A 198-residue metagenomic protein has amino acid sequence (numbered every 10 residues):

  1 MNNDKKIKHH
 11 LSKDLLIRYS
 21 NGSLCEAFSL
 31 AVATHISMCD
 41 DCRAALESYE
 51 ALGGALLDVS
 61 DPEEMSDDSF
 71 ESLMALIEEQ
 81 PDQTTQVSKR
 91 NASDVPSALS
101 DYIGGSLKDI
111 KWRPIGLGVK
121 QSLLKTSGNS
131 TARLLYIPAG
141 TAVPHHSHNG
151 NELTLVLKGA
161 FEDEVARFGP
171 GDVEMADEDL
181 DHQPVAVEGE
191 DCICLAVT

Functional and structural regions predicted by a protein language model:
M1-D14, E26-F28, S37-D40, A44 (+1 more regions): Positively biased amphipathic helices and basic secretion/translocation or surface-docking motifs that either flank
S20-L30: Short, intrinsically disordered, charge-biased short linear motifs at domain edges
L46, V143-H145, E164, H182-E188: Short beta-strand His + acidic residue motifs that chelate non-heme Fe in jelly-roll/DSBH and cupin folds
D109-P144: A short glycine-rich, His/Asp/Glu-containing loop-to-beta-strand
Q121-L123, A132-Y136, L153, V173-M175 (+1 more regions): Conserved hydrophobic/aromatic beta-strand scaffold that supports enzyme active sites
P138-T141, S147-D163: Glycine- and acidic-residue-biased ligand/ion/polar-headgroup-sensing regions
D163-Q183: Short acidic-glycine-tyrosine-enriched beta hairpin
L180-T198: Ligand-binding loop in jelly-roll beta-barrel domains
